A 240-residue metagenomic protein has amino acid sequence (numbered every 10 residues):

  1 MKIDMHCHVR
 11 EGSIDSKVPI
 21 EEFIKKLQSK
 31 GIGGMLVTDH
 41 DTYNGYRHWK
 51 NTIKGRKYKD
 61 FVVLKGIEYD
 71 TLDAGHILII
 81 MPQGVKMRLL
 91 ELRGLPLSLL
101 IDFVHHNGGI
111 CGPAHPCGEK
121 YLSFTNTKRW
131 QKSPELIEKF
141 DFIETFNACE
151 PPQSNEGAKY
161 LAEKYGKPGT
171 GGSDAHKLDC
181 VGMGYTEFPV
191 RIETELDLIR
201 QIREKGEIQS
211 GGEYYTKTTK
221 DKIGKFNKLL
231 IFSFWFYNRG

Functional and structural regions predicted by a protein language model:
M1, G31-G34, K59-V63, N107-G109 (+2 more regions): Short, well-ordered coil/turn segments that N-cap beta-strands
M1-M5, V9-S13, K17-K26, Y46-I53 (+3 more regions): Charged catalytic cores and adjacent phosphate/nucleic-acid-binding surfaces used for phosphate/nucleic-acid chemistry
D4, H8, I24-N44, I110-G112: Divalent metal-dependent hydrolysis catalytic cores, especially in the metallo-beta-lactamase
H40, A114-C117, A175: Short, well-ordered beta-to-alpha junction loops that form the rim of enzyme active sites and present histidine/acidic
K86-L89, H105, C111: Core dinuclear metal-dependent hydrolase active-site scaffold
E91-R93, L97: Caspase-like (clan CD) cysteine peptidase catalytic core
I110-L122: Aromatic-lined carbohydrate-recognition surfaces of secreted/lumenal glycan-active proteins
